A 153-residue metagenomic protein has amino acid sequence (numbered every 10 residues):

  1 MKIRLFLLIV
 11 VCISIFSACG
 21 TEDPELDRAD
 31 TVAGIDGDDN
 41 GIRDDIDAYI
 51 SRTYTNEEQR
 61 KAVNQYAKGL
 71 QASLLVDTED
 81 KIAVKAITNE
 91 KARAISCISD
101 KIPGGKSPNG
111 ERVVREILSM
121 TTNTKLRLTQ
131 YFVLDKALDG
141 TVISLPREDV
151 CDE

Functional and structural regions predicted by a protein language model:
M1-L5, G20-T21: Positively charged n-region of N-terminal signal peptides that target proteins for export
L5-I13: Sec-dependent N-terminal signal peptides
C19-D39, D45-E153: Calcium-binding acidic motifs and repeat modules
